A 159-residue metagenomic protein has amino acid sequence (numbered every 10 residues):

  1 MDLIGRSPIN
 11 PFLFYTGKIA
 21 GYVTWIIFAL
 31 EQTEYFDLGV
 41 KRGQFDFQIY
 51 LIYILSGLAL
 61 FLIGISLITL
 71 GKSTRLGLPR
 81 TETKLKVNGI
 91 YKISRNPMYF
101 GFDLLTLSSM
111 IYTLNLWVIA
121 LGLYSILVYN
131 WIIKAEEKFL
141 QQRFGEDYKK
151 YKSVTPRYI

Functional and structural regions predicted by a protein language model:
M1-V87, L104-F139, R143-I159: Membrane-anchoring alpha-helices and their flanking helix-loop junctions
L85-N96: Short, amphipathic, aromatic/basic-enriched membrane-interface segments that mark the entry/exit of transmembrane
S94-G101, Y158: Loop-to-transmembrane-helix entry motif
